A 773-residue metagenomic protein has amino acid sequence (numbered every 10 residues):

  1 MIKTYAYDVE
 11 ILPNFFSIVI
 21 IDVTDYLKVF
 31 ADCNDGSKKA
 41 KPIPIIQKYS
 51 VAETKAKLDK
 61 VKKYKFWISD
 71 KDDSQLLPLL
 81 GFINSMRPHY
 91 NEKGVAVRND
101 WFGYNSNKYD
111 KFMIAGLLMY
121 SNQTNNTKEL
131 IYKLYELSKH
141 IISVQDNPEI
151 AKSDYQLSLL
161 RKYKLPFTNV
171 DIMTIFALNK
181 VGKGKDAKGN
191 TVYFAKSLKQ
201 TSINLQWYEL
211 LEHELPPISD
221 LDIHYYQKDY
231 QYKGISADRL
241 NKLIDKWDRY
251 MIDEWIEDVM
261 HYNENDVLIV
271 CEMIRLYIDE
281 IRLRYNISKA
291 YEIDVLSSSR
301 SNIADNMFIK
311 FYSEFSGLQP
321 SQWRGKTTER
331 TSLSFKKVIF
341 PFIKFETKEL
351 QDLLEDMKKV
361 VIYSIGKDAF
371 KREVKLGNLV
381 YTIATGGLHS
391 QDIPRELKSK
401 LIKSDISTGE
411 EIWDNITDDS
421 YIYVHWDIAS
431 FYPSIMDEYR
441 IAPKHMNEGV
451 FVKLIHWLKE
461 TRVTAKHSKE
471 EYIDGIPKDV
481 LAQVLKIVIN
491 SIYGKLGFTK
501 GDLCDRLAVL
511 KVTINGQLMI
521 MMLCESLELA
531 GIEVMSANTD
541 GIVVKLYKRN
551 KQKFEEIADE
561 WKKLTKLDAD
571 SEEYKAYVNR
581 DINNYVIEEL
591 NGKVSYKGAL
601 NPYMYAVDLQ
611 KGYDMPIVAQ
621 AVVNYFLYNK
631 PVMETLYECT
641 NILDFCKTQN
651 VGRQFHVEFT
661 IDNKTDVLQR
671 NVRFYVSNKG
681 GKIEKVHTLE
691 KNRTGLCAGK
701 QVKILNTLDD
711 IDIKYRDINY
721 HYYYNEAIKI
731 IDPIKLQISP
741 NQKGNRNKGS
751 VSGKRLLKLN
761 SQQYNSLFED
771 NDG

Functional and structural regions predicted by a protein language model:
I2-I11, D171, V424-W426: Two-metal-ion RNase H-like nuclease active-site motif
E10, A187-K196, I203-H213, I218-A429 (+5 more regions): Conserved "right-hand" nucleotidyltransferase catalytic core of DNA-directed polymerases
F15, F112, L178, K196-K199 (+7 more regions): Short helix/loop capping segments that flank catalytic or ligand/cofactor-binding pockets
F16-I21, V543: Short beta-strand scaffold segments in enzyme catalytic cores
A31-S197: Conserved DEDDh/DEDDy metal-dependent 3′-5′ exonuclease domain
Y104, K111, K133-V144, A151 (+3 more regions): Catalytic nucleotidyl-transfer cores of nucleotide-processing enzymes
T385, S390-I393, A482, K551-G773: C-terminal, non-catalytic extensions of nucleic-acid polymerases
G497-L510: Gly-rich Lys/Arg/Thr-decorated short loops/hinges at beta-loop-alpha junctions or inter-strand turns that position
